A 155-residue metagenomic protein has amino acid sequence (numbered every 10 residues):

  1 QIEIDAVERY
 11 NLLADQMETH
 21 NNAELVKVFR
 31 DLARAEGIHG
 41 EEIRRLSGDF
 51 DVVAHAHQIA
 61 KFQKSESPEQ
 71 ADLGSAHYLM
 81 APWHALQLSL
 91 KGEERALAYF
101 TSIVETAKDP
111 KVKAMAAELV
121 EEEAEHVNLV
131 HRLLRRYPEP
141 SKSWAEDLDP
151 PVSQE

Functional and structural regions predicted by a protein language model:
Q1-E155: Iron-associated oxidoreductase/ferritin-like identity signal
